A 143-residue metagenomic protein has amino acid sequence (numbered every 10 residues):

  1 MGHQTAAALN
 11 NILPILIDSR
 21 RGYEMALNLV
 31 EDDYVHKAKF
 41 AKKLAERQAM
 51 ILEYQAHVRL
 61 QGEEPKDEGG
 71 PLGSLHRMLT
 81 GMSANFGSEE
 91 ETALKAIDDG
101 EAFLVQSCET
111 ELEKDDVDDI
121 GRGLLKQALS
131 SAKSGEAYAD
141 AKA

Functional and structural regions predicted by a protein language model:
M1-D32, T92-D116: Alpha-helical bundle segments that constitute or directly flank the non-heme di-iron/ferroxidase center
Q4-I12, D32-E53, E90-L94, I120-K133: Alpha-helical scaffold segments that form or flank carboxylate-/histidine-based iron centers
I12, S19, A26, M50 (+7 more regions): Amphipathic alpha-helices that form helix-helix packing interfaces
N28-V35, R59, E63, G87 (+1 more regions): Short, flexible helix-adjacent loops and helix caps
H36-L72, Y138-A143: Conserved alpha-helical segments that form or flank metal/cofactor-binding pockets of metalloenzymes
A56-D99, F103-V105: Carboxylate-rich helix-loop segments that flank metal/cofactor sites and access channels in metalloenzymes
G100-A143: Preference for long, well-ordered alpha-helical segments
